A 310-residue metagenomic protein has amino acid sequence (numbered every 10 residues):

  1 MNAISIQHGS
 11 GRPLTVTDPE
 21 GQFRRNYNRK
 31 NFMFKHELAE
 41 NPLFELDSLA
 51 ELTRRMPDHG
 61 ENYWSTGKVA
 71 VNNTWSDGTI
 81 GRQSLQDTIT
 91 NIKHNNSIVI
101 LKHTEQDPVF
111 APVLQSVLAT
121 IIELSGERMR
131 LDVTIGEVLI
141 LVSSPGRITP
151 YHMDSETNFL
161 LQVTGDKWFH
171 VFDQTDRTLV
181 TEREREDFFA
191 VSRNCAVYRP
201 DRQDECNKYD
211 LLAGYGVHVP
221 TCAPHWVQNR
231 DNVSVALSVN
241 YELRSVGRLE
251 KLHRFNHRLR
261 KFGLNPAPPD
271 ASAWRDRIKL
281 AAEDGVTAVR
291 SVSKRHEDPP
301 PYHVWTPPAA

Functional and structural regions predicted by a protein language model:
N2-A119, N256-L264, E283-A310: Transition-metal
E105-I140: A gly/proline- and charged-residue-enriched helix-loop-helix capping module
I135, I148, H152-N158, D204-E205: A short beta-loop-beta micro-motif enriched in histidine and acidic residues
L139-M153, F172-D176: Conserved short histidine dyad/triad with adjacent acidic residue
Q162-H218, A223-P224: Double-stranded beta-helix
E182, D231-G247: A short hydrophobic beta-strand segment most commonly corresponding to one strand of the jelly-roll/cupin
D201-Q203, R248-G285: Active-site-adjacent segment of 2-oxoglutarate/Fe(II) JmjC oxygenases
L212, A223-L237: Ligand-binding loop in jelly-roll beta-barrel domains
